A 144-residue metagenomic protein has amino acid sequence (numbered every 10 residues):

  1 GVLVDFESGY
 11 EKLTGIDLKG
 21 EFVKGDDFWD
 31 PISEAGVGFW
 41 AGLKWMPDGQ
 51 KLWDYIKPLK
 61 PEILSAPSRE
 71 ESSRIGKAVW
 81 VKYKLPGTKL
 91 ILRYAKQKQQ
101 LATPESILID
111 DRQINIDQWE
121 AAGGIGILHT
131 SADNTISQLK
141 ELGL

Functional and structural regions predicted by a protein language model:
G1-E34, A121, S131: Active-site neighborhood of HAD-like aspartate-dependent phosphohydrolases
L3-E7, K12, P61, E70-R74 (+3 more regions): Short catalytic/ligand-binding loop motif for oxyanion handling, primarily in non-cytosolic enzymes, centered on
G20-V23, S33-I63, E70-I75: Short, acidic loop-to-helix structural element flanking the phosphoryl-transfer center in phosphate-processing enzymes
K57, P86, A122-G123: Short, structured coil segments at secondary-structure junctions
L64-I107, Q113-I116: Substrate-recognition "cap/lid" segment bordering the active-site pocket of phosphatases
I107-E141: Acidic, Mg2+-coordinating phosphoryl-transfer loop and its flanking beta/alpha structural elements, shared across
